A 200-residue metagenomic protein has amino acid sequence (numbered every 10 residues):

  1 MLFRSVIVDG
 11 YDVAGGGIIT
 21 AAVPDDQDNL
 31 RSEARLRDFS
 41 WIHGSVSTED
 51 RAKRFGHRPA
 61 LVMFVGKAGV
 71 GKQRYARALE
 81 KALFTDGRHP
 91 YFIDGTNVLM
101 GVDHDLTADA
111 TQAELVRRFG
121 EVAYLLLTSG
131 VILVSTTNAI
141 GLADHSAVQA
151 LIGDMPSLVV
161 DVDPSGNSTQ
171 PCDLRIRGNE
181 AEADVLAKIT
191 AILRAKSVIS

Functional and structural regions predicted by a protein language model:
M1-L2: Short, small-residue-biased leader/transition segments that mark boundaries at the very start of proteins
S5-V6: A residue-level detector for well-ordered beta-strand positions
D9-S200: Glycine-rich phosphate-binding loop of ATP-dependent small-molecule kinases
